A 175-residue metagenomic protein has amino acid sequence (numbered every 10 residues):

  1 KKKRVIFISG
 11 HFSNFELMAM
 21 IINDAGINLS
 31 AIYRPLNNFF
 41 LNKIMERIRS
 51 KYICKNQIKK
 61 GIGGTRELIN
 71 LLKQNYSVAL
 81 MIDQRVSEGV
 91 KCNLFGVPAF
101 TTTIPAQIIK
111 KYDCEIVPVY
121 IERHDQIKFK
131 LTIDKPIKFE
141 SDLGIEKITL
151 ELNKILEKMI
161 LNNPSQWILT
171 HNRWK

Functional and structural regions predicted by a protein language model:
K2, D24, N28, I62-K175: Non-catalytic C-terminal accessory region of glycerolipid acyltransferases and related lyso-lipid remodeling enzymes
K3-G61, S87-C92, V97-P98, R123: Catalytic core of membrane glycerolipid acyltransferases/transacylases, capturing the structured, soluble-facing
